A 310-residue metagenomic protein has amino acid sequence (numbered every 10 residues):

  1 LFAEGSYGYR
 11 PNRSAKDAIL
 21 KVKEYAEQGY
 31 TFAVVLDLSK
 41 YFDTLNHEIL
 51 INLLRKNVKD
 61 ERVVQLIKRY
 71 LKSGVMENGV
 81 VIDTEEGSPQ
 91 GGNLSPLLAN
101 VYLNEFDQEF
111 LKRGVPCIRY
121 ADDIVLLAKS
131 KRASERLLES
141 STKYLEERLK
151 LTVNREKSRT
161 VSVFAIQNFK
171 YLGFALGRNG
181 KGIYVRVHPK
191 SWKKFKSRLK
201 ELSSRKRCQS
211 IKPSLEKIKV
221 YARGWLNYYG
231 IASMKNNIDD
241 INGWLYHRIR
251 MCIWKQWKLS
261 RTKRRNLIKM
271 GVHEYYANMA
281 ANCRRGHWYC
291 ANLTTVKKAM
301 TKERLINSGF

Functional and structural regions predicted by a protein language model:
L1-N168: Conserved polymerase palm-domain catalytic core
S6-R13, Y41, L54, V58 (+7 more regions): Generic amphipathic alpha-helical segments used as scaffolds and interaction surfaces in large, multi-domain proteins
S14-A18, V34, N46, L50 (+12 more regions): Alpha-helical structural motif
K56, S130, K143, E147 (+9 more regions): Short, well-ordered loop/turn and helix-capping segments at boundaries between secondary-structure elements and domains
K72, R148-E216, Y221-R223: A conserved non-catalytic segment of reverse transcriptases and RNA-directed RNA polymerases corresponding to the late
G114-A121, F195-S204, K255-W257: Short, conserved aromatic-histidine micro-motifs
S214-S260, R264, I268: Non-catalytic, peripheral interaction segments enriched in hydrophobic/basic residues
R248, I253, W257-F310: Extended C-terminal regions of large enzymes
